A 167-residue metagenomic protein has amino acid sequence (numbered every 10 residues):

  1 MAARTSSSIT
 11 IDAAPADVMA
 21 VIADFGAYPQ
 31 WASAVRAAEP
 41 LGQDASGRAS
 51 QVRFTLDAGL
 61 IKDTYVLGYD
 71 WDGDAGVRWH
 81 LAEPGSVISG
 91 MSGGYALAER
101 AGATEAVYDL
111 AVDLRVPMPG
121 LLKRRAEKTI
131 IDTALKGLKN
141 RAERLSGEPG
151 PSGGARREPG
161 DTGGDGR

Functional and structural regions predicted by a protein language model:
M1-G47, G160, G164-R167: Hydrophobic ligand-binding cavity/cleft-lining segments
R4-S6, K62-V66, S89-G93: Short, surface-exposed coil-to-beta transition loops
S8-T10, R53-T55, G68-D70, H80 (+2 more regions): Residue-level recognition of well-ordered beta-strand positions that form the cores of beta-sheet-rich folds across
I11-A13, L56-L60, W71-G73, G85-V87 (+2 more regions): Beta-strand elements of well-folded, non-transmembrane domains
A14, A45-G47, D74, R100-A103: Short strand-connecting beta-turns/loops that link adjacent beta-strands
V18-I22, Y28, V52, Y69 (+3 more regions): Hydrophobic pocket/interface hotspot
P29, E39-G85, T133-R156, G164-G166: Glycine-rich portal/gate segments that line the openings of hydrophobic small-molecule binding cavities
A82-T133, R167: Beta-strand/loop substructures that line and gate deep hydrophobic ligand-binding cavities in soluble
